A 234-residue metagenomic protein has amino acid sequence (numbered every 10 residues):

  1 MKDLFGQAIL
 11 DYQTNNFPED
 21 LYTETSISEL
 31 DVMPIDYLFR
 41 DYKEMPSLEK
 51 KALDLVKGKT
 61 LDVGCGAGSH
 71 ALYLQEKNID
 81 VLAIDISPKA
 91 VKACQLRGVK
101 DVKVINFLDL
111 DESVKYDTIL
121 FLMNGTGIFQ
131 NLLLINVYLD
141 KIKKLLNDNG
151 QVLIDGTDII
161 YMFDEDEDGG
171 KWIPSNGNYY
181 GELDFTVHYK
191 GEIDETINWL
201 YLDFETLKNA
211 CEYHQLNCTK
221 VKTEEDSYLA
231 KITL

Functional and structural regions predicted by a protein language model:
M1-L55: S-adenosyl-L-methionine
K57-G66: Conserved class I S-adenosyl-L-methionine
A67-N78: Conserved SAM-binding loop of SAM-dependent methyltransferases across substrates and taxa, primarily the Class I
S87-P88: Conserved SAM/SAH-binding beta-strand->alpha-helix loop
G98-D109: Conserved SAM-binding strand-loop segment of SAM-dependent methyltransferases
Y116-N136: A short SAM/SAH-binding and catalytic strip from SAM-dependent methyltransferases
I135-D148: A short glycine-rich, Lys/Arg-flanked "PGG" loop and its adjoining helix->strand segment in the class I
D148-T206: SAM-dependent methyltransferase
